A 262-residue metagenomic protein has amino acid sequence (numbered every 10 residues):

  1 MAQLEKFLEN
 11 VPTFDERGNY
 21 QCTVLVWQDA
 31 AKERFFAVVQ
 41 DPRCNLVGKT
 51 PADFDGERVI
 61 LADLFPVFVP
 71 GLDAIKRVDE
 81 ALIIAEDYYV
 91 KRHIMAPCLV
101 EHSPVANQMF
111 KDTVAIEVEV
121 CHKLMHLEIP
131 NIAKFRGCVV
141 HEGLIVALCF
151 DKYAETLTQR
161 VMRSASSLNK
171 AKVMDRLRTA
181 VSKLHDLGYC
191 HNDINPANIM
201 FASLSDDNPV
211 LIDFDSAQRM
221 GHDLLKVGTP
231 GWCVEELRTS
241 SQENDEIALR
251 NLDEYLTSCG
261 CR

Functional and structural regions predicted by a protein language model:
E16-E33: Short, hydrophobic/proline-enriched secondary-structure or compact coil segments at domain edges
K32-H126: ATP-binding glycine-rich loop module of kinase domains
Y89, I94-T113, H122-M125, N131-A171: Conserved structural core of kinase catalytic domains
I94, D112, S203-R262: C-lobe/activation-segment region of protein kinase-like
A154, P196, S216-Q218: Short, glycine/acidic-enriched loop or turn micro-motifs at the edges of active sites
N169-K183: Conserved alphaE helix
H185-A202: Catalytic-loop of the protein kinase fold
